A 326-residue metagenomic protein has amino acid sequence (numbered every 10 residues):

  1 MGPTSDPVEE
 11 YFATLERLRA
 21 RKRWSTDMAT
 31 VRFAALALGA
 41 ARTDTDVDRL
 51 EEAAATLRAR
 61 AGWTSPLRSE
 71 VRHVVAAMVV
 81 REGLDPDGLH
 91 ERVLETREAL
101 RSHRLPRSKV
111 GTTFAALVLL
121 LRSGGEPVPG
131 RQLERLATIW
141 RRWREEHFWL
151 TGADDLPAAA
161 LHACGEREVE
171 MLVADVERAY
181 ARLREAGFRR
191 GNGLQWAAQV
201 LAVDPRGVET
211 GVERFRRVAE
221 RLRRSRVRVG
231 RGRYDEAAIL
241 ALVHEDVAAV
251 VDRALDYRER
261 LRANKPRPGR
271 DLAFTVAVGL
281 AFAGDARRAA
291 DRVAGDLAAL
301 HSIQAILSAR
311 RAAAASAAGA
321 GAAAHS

Functional and structural regions predicted by a protein language model:
M1-A115, V276, L280-A286, V293-H325: N-terminal domain-start signal
P3-T4, G39-V47, R81-G88, R122-G130 (+4 more regions): Short coil/turn connectors between adjacent alpha-helices in alpha-solenoid helical repeat scaffolds
D6, D27, D44-D48, D85-D87 (+11 more regions): Acidic-enriched, low-complexity/disordered segments with a strong bias for Aspartate over Glutamate
V8-F12, T30, R49-A53, H73-V74 (+4 more regions): Short amphipathic alpha-helical segments, especially helix-boundary/capping motifs
R17-A20, A53-R60, L94-A99, G124 (+6 more regions): Non-catalytic all-alpha helical scaffold/repeat segments
A29-A40, S69-V80, V110-R122, D154-A163 (+3 more regions): Amphipathic alpha-helical elements of HEAT/ARM-like alpha-solenoid repeat scaffolds that form extended
G125-Q132, I139-N264: A contiguous, surface-oriented mixed alpha/beta subdomain in the mid-to-C-terminal portion of proteins that forms
E209-S326: C-terminal structured domains
